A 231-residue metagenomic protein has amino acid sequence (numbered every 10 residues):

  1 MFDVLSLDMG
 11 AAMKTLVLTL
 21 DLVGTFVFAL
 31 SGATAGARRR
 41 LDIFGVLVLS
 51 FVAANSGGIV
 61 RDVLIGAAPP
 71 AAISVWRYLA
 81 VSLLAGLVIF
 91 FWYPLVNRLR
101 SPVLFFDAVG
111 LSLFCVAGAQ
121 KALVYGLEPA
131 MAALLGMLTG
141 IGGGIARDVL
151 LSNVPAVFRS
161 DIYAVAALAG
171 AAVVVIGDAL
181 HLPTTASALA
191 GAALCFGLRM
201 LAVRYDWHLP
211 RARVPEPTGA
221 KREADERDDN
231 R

Functional and structural regions predicted by a protein language model:
M1-L16, V63-I73, A117-M131, I176-S187: Helix-coil boundary and interhelical linker segments in multi-pass alpha-helical membrane proteins
M1-M13, W207-R231: Intrinsically disordered, low-complexity non-transmembrane regions of multi-pass membrane transporters
M13-T25, P70-L84, E128-G140: Structural signature of hydrophobic alpha-helical transmembrane segments
A29-R39, D62, L87-R100, I145-A156 (+1 more regions): C-terminal ends of transmembrane helices
F44-V52, S74-L79, R100-L111, A133-L135 (+2 more regions): Cytoplasmic-side transmembrane-helix entry/capping segments in multi-pass membrane proteins
V48-V52, I59-I65, L134, L138 (+2 more regions): Short, structured motif recognition centered on aromatic/hydrophobic residues
S50-G58, F106-Q120, L138, I162-V175 (+1 more regions): Small-residue-rich segments of transmembrane alpha-helices in multi-pass membrane proteins, especially helix faces
L83-K121: Ordered, amphipathic secondary-structure segments that act as subunit-interaction surfaces in large macromolecular
